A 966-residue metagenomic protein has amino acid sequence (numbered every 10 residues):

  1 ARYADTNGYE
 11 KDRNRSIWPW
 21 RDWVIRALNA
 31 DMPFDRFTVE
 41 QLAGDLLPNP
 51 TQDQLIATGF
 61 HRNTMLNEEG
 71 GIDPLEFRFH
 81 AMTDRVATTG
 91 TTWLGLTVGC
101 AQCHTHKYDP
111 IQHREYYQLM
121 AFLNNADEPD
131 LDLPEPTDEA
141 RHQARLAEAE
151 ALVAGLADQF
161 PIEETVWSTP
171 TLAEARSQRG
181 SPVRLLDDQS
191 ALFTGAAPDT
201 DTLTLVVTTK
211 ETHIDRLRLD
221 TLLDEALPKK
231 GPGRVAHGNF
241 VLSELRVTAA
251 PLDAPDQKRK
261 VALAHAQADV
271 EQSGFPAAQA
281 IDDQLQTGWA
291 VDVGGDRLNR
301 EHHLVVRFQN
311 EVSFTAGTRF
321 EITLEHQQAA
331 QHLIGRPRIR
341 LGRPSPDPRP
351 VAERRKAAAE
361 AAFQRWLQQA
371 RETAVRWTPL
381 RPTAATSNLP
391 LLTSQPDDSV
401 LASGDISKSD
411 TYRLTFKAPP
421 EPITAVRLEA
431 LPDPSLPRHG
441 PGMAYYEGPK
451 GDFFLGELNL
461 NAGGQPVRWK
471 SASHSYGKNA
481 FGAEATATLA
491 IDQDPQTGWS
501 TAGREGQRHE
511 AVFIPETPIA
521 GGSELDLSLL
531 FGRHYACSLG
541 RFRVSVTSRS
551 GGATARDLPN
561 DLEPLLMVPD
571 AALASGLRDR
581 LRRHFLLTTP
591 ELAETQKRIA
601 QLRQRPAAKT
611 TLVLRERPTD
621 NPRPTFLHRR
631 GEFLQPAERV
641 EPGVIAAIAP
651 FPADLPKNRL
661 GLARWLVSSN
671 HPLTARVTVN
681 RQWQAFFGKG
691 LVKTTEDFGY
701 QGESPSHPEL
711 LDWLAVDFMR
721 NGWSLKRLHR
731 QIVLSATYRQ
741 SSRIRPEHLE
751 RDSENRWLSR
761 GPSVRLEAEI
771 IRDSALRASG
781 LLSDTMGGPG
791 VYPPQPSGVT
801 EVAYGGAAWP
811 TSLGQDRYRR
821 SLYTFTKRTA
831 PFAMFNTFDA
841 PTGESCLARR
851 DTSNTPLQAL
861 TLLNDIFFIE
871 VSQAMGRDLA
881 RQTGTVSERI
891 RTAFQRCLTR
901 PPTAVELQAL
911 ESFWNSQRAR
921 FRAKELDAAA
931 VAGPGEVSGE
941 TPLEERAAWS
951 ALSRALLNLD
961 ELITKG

Functional and structural regions predicted by a protein language model:
R2-P48, L152-F160, A316, Q368-A370 (+7 more regions): Primarily short, surface-exposed interaction patches in extracytoplasmic proteins
Y3-W20, L66-D73, F122-E148, S345-A359 (+4 more regions): Short His/Asp/Glu-rich catalytic/ion-coordination signatures at enzyme active sites or charged loops
L46-A147, P350-R354, C537, R556 (+3 more regions): Sequence context surrounding c-type heme c attachment/ligation sites in exported
A149-L152, I162-T202, V206, E225-L227 (+6 more regions): Disordered, acidic Ser/Thr/Pro-rich linker "stalks" and the adjacent N-terminal cap of the next globular domain
T200, K210-R216, S313-E321, P419-A425 (+1 more regions): Extended extracellular/luminal ectodomain segments enriched in beta-structured repeat modules
T221-L223, T323-A330, A430-P432, S528-Y535: Short beta-strand-plus-loop segments that form exposed binding edges in beta-rich domains
K229-S243, Q331-P337, R438-G456, A536-F542: Short coil-to-beta strand junction motifs in C2/discoidin
